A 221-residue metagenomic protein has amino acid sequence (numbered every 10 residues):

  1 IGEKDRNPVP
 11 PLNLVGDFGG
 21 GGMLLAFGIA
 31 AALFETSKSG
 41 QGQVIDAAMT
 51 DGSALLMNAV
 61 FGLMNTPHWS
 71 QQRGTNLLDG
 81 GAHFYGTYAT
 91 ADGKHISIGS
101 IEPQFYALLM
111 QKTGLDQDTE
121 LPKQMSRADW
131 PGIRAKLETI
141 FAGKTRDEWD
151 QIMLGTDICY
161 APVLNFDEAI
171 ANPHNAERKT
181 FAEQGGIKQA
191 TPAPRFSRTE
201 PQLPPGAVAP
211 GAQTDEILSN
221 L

Functional and structural regions predicted by a protein language model:
I1-I96, S100: Active-site-adjacent "lid/gating" segments in soluble enzymes
S53, D129, E168-N172: Beta-rich nucleic-acid/ligand-interaction surfaces
H83-T156, Y160: Aromatic-enriched alpha-helical interface/lid elements that frame and gate functional surfaces
E102-P103, E168, P201: Short, glycine-/Ser/Thr-/acidic-enriched flexible segments
L154-N175: Conserved PLP cofactor-binding pocket of PLP-dependent enzymes
T180, Q184-L221: Flexible, small-/acidic-enriched active-site or ligand-binding loops
